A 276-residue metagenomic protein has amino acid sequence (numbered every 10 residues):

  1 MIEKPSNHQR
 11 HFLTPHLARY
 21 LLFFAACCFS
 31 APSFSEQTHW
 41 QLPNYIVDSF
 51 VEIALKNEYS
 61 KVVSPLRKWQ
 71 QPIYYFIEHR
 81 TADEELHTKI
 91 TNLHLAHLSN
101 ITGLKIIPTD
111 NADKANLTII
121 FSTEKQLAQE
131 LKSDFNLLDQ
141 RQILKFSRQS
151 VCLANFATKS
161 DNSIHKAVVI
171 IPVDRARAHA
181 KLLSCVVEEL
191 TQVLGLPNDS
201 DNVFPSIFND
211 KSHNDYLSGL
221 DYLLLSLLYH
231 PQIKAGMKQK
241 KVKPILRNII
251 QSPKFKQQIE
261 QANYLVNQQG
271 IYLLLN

Functional and structural regions predicted by a protein language model:
M1-P15: N-terminal secretory signal peptides that target proteins for export/translocation
A18-F23: Sec-dependent signal peptide recognition, specifically the positively charged N-region followed immediately by
A25-A31: N-terminal signal peptide c-region/cleavage motif recognized by signal peptidases
F34-Y74, T81-D83, N100, S150-K159 (+2 more regions): Disordered inhibitory propeptide/activation segment of secreted metzincin zinc metalloprotease zymogens, centered on
Y59, I143-K181, P197-N276: Metalloprotease/metallohydrolase-associated module, dominated by Zn2+-dependent proteases
Y74-E78, V169-I171: Short, aliphatic-rich beta-strand segments
E78-R80, S122: Acidic/polar N-terminal loop/beta-strand segments that form early-domain functional surfaces
H87-V187, Q192-V193, P197-D201: Metzincin-family zinc-dependent endopeptidase catalytic domain
